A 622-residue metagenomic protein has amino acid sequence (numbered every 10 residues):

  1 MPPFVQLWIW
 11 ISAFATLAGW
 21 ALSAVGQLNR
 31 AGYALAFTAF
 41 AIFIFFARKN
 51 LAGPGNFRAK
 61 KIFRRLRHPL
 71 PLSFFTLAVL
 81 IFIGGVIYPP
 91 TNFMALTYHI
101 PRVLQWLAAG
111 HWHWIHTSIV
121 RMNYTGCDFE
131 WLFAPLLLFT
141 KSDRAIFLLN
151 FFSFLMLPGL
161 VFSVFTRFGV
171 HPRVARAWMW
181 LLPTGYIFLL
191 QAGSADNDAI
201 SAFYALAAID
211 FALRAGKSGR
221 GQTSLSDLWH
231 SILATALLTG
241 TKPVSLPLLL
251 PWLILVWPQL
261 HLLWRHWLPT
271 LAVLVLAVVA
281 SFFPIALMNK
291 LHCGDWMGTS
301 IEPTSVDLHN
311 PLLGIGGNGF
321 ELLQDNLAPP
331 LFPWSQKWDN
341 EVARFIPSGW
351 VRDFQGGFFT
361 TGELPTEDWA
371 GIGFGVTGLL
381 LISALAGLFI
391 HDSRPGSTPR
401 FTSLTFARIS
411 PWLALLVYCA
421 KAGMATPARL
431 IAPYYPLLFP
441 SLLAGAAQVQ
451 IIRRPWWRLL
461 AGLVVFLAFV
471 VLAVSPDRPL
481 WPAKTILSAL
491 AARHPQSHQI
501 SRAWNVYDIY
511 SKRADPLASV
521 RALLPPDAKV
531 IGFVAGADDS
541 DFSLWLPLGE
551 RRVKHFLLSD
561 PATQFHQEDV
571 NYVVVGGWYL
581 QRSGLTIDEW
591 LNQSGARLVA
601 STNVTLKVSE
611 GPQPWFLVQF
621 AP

Functional and structural regions predicted by a protein language model:
M1-I62, E367-L379, Y418-K421: Membrane-embedded, hydrophobic transmembrane alpha-helices
S12, F75-A78, R176-P183, L233 (+3 more regions): Transmembrane alpha-helix segments characteristic of polytopic inner-membrane glycan-assembly/cell-envelope
A41-K49, A145-G169, A207: Transmembrane-helix motifs of polytopic, lipid-linked glycan transferases
P69-F75, R173-R176, S226-T235, L249-V256 (+3 more regions): Signature aromatic-anchored transmembrane alpha helix within multi-pass, membrane-resident enzymes that catalyze glycan
Y88, P258, P269-E367, A468-R478: Membrane-lumen/periplasm interface segments of specific transmembrane helices in polyprenyl phosphate-linked
P90-M94, H99-P101, F469-S519, A537-S540: Membrane-proximal, lumen/periplasm-facing interface regions of secretory-pathway glyco- and lipid-modifying enzymes
S142-F152, L190-Q191, W334-A407: Membrane-interface anchor segments at the N-terminal boundary of transmembrane helices in multi-pass membrane enzymes
E568-P622: Aromatic/acidic, Gly/Pro-rich catalytic loop(s) in extracytoplasmic/lumenal soluble domains of multi-pass membrane
